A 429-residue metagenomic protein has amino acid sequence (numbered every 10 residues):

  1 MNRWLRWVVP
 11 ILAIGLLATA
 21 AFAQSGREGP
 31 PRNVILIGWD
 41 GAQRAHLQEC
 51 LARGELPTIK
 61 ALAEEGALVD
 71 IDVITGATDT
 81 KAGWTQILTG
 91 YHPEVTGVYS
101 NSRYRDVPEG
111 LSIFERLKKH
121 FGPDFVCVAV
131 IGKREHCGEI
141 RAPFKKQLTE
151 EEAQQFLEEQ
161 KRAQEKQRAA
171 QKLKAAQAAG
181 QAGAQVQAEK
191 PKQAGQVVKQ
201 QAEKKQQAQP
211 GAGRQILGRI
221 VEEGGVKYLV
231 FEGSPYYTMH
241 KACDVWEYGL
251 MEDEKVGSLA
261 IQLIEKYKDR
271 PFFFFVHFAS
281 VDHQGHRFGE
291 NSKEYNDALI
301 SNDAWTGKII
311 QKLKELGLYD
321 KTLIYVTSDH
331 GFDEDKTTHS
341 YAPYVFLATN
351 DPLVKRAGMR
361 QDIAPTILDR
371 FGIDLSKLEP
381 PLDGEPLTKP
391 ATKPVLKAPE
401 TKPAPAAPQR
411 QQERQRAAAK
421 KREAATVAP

Functional and structural regions predicted by a protein language model:
M1-V9: Bacterial N-terminal signal peptides that target proteins for export
V8-T19: Bacterial N-terminal signal peptides
A20-P429: Feature captures the catalytic ectodomains and active-site-proximal regions of enzymes that hydrolyze or transfer
